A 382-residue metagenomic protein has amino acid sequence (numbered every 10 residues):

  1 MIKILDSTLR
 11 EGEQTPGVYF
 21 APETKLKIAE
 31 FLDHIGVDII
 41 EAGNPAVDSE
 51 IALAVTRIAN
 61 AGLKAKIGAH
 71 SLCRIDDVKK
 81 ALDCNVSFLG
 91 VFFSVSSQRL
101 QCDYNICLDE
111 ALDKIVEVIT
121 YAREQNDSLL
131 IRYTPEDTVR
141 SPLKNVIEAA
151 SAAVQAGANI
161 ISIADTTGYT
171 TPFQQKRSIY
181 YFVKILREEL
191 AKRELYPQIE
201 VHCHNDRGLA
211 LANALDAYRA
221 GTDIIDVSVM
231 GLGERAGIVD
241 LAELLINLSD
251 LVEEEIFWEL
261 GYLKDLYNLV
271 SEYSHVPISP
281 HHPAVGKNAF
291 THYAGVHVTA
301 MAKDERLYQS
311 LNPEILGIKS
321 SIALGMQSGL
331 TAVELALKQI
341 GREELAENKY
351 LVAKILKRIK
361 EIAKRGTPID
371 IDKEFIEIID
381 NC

Functional and structural regions predicted by a protein language model:
I2, E253-C382: A mid-to-C-terminal "edge-of-domain" accessory segment
I2-I4, E11-I39, V55-A61, I75-I199 (+1 more regions): Alpha/beta enzyme core
S7, G43, H70, F92 (+5 more regions): Generic beta-strand/beta-sheet core signal
R10-E11, T222, G231, M326-T331: Conserved phosphate/anionic-ligand binding catalytic regions in large, soluble enzymes, centered on
V18, N44, I67, S71 (+11 more regions): Hydrophobic alpha-helical scaffolding
T24, I28, E50-A54, D77 (+13 more regions): General structural feature for long, well-ordered alpha-helical segments within catalytic domains of soluble enzymes
V47-A69, R74-N85, C107-L108, L143-A149 (+1 more regions): Active-site loop-helix segments enriched in His/Asp/Glu that coordinate and activate a nucleophilic water at divalent
T170-F173, R177, Y181-Q309: Catalytic alpha/beta core domains of metabolic enzymes, predominantly
